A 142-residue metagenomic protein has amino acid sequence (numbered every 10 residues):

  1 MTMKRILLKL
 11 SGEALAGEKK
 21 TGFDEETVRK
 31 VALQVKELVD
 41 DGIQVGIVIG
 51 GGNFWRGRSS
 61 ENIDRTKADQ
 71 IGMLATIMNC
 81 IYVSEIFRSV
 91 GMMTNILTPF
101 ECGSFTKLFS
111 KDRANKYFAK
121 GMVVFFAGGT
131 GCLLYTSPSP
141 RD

Functional and structural regions predicted by a protein language model:
M1-I43: N-terminal glycine-/serine-/threonine-rich phosphate-binding loop
L10-G12, I47-G52: Glycine-rich beta-strand-to-loop/alpha-helix junction loops that act as flexible
A14-A16, G52-G57, G103-S104, L133: Short, active-site-adjacent cap segments at secondary-structure transitions
I43-G46, M122-V123: Loop/turn-to-beta-strand initiation segments
I49-R65: Short, charge-patterned binding micro-sites
N62-V124: Ligand-binding beta-strand-loop-alpha-helix segment within the catalytic cores of soluble metabolic enzymes
Y135-D142: Conserved small/polar residues in nucleotide/adenosyl-binding loops
